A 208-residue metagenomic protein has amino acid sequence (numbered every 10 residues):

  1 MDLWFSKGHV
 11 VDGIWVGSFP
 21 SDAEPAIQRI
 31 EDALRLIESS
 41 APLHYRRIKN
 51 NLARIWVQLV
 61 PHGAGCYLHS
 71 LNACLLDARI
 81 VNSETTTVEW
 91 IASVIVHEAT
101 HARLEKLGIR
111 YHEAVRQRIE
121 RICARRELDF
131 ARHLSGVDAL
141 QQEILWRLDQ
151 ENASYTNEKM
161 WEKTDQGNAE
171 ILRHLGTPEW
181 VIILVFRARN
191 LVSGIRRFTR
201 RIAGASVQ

Functional and structural regions predicted by a protein language model:
D2-A73, R132-A139: Auxiliary, metal-adjacent structural segments of Zn-dependent hydrolase domains
G65, H69, V88-A92, R118: Anionic, Ser/Thr-rich low-complexity intrinsically disordered regions
A78-R79, L104-H112: Short acidic, glycine/Ser/Thr-rich loop/turn "cap" segments at secondary-structure junctions
A78-V94, A114: Short pre-active-site segment immediately N-terminal to the catalytic Zn-binding motif
S93-K106: Active-site recognition of the HExxH zinc-binding catalytic motif
E113-L148: Post-HExxH zinc-binding segment in Zn-dependent metallohydrolases
F130, E143-Q166: An amphipathic alpha-helical core segment
E158-Q208: Pan-zinc metallopeptidase signature
